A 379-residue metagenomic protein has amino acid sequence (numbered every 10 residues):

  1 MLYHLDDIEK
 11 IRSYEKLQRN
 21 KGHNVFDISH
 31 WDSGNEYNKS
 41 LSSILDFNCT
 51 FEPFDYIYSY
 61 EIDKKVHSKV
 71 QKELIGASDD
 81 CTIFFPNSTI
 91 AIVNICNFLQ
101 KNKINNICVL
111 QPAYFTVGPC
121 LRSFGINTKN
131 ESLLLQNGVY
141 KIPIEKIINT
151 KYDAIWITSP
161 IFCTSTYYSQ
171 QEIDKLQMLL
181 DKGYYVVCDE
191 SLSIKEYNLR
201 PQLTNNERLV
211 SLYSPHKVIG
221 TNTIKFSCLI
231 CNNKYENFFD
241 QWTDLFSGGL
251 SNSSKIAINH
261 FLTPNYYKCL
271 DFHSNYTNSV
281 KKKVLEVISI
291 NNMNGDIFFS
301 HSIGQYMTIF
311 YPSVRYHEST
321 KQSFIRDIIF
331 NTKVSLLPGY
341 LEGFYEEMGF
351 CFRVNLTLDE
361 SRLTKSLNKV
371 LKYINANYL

Functional and structural regions predicted by a protein language model:
M1, G76-S78, F330-L336, E342-L379: PLP-dependent enzyme catalytic core of the Aspartate aminotransferase-like
M1-Y58, T150, Y184, L356: N-terminal "arm"/small-domain region of PLP-dependent enzymes with the aminotransferase-like
L41, L203-D240, G249-S254, F350: Active-site PLP attachment segment
D55, F239-F246, L262-I288, H317-E318: Structural signature of PLP-dependent enzymes
D63-H67, S78-I104, S227: Conserved beta-loop-alpha segment that forms the PLP phosphate-binding cup at the N-terminus of a helix
N97-S159: PLP-dependent aminotransferase-like
L135-Y197: Active-site phosphate-binding strand-loop segment of PLP-dependent enzymes
H273-L285, G295-R315: Conserved glycine-rich beta-strand-loop-beta hairpin in the small C-terminal domain of fold type I
